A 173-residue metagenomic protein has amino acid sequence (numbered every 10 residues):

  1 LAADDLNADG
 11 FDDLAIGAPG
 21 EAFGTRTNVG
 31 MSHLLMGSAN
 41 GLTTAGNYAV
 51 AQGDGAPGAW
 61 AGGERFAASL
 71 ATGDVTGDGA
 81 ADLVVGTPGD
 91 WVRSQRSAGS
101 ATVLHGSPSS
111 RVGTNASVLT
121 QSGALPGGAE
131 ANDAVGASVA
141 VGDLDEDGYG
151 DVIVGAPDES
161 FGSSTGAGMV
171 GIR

Functional and structural regions predicted by a protein language model:
L1-F11, A67-A80, G136-Y149: Beta-propeller blade termini
F11, R26-N28, A68, P88 (+1 more regions): Generic detector of contiguous secondary-structure segments
L14-A18, L83-T87, V152-A156: Hydrophobic beta-strand segments that make up the repeating blades of beta-propeller and related beta-repeat
G20-T25, G89-S94, D158-S163: Short glycine/acidic-enriched loop and turn motifs that connect beta-strands
M31-R65, S100-A134, A167-R173: Blade-edge motifs of beta-propeller repeat domains
